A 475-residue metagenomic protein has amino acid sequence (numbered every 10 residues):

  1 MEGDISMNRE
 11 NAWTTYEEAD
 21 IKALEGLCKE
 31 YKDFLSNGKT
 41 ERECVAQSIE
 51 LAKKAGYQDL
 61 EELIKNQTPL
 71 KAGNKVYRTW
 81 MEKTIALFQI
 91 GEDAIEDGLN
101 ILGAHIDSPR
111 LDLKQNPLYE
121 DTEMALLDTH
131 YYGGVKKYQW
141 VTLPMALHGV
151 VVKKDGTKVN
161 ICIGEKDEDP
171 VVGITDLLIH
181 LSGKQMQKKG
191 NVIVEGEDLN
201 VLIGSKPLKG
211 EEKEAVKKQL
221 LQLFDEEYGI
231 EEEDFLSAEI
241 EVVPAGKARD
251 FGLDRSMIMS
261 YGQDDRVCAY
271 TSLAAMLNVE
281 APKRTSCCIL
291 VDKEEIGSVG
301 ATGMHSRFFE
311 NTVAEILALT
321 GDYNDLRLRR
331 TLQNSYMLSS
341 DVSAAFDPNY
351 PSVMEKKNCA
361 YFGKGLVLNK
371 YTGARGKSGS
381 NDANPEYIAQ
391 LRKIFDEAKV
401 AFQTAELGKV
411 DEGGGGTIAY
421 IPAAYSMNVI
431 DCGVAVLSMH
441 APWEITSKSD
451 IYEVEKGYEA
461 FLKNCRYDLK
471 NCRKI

Functional and structural regions predicted by a protein language model:
M1-I475: N-terminal hydrophobic/helix-forming segments and targeting peptides
